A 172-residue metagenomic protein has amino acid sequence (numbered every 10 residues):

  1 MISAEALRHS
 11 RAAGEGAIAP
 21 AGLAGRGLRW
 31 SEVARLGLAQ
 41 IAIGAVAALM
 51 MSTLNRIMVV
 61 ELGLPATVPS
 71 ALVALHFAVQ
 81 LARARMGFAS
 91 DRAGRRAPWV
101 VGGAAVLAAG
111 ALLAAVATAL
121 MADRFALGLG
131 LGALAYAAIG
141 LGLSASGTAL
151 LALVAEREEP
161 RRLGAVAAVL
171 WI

Functional and structural regions predicted by a protein language model:
R11-Q80: Helix-loop boundary and gating motifs at the non-cytosolic
Q40, V73, F77, Y136 (+1 more regions): Small-residue-rich transmembrane alpha-helices and their cytosolic helix-loop interfaces in multi-pass secondary
G44, A48, Y136, G140-T148: Small-residue-rich segments within alpha-helical transmembrane domains of MFS-like 12-TM solute carriers
L62, G94, A155-E159: Short helix-loop-helix connector
A66-T67, L129, P160-L170: Loop-to-transmembrane helix entry/capping segments in MFS-fold secondary transporters and related SLC/MFSD carriers
P69-D91, A108-G110: Central cavity-lining transmembrane alpha-helices of secondary-active solute carriers, predominantly the Major
V101-A126: C-terminal ends and interior cores of transmembrane alpha-helices in multi-pass membrane transporters/permeases
S144-E158: Intracellular juxtamembrane helix-capping segments at the cytosolic ends of symmetry-related transmembrane helices
